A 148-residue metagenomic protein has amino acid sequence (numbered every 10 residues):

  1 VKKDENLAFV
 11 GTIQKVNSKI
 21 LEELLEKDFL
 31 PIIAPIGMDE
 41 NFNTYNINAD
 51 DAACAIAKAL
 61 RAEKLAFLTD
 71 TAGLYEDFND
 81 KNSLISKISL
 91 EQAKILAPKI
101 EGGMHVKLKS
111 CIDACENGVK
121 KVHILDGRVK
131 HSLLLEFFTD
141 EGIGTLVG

Functional and structural regions predicted by a protein language model:
V1-G148: C-terminal catalytic "cap/lid" subdomain
